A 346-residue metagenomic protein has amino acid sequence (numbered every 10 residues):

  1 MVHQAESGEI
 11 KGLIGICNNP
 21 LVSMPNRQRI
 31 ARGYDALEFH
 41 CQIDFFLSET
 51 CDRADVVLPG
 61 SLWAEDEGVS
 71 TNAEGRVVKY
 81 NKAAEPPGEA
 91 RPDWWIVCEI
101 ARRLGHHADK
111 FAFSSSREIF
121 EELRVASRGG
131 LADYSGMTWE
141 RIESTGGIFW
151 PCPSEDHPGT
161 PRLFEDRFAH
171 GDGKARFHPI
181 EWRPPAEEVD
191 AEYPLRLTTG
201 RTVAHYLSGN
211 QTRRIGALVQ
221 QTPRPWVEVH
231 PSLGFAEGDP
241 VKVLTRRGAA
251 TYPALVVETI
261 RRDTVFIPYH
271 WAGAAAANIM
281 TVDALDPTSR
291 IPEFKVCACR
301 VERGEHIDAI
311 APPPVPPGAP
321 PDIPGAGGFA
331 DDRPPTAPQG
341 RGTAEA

Functional and structural regions predicted by a protein language model:
V2-A5, E9-R29, Q42, F46: Glycine-rich anion-binding loop/nest that anchors nucleotide
V2-I10, N18-N19, L195-A204, A217-R247: C-terminal substrate/ligand-recognition segments
P20-P25, I30, L47-C51, E65-G68 (+9 more regions): Flexible loop/turn segments at secondary-structure boundaries
R32-A36: Short, conserved loop/helix-junction motifs that constitute active-site signature segments in enzyme catalytic cores
F45-N81: Flexible glycine/proline-rich, aromatic-decorated loop/lid segments
P87-E89, D93-T145, I215-E228, F235-A346: Long, contiguous, secondary-structure-rich segments that constitute the structural scaffold of globular domains
R117-A217, F329: Long, low-complexity segments enriched in small/aliphatic residues
